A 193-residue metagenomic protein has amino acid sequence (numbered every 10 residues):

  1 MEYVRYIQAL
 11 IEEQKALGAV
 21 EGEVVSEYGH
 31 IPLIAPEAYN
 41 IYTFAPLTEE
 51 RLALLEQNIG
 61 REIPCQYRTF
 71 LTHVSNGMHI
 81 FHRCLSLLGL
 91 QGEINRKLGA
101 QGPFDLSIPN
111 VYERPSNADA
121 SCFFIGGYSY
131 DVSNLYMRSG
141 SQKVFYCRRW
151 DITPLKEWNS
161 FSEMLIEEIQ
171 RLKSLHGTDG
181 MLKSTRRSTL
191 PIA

Functional and structural regions predicted by a protein language model:
M1-D131, P191-A193: A surface-exposed partner-binding patch
Y28-H30, Q101, S141, I152 (+1 more regions): Intrinsic-disorder/low-complexity loop/linker signature
H73, L85, G89, K143 (+1 more regions): Residue-level signal for alpha-helical context at structural boundaries
S86-G89, P103-F104, W158-N159, E168-Q170 (+1 more regions): Short, intrinsically disordered/low-complexity patches at protein termini and at juxtamembrane boundaries
I108, E113, N134-M137, P154 (+1 more regions): Low-complexity, compositionally biased segments
V132-S139, V144-G177: A recognition module on extended beta-rich or small alphabeta surfaces enriched in W/G with H and D/E
K173-A193: Acidic, carboxylate-rich catalytic segments that either coordinate divalent cations
